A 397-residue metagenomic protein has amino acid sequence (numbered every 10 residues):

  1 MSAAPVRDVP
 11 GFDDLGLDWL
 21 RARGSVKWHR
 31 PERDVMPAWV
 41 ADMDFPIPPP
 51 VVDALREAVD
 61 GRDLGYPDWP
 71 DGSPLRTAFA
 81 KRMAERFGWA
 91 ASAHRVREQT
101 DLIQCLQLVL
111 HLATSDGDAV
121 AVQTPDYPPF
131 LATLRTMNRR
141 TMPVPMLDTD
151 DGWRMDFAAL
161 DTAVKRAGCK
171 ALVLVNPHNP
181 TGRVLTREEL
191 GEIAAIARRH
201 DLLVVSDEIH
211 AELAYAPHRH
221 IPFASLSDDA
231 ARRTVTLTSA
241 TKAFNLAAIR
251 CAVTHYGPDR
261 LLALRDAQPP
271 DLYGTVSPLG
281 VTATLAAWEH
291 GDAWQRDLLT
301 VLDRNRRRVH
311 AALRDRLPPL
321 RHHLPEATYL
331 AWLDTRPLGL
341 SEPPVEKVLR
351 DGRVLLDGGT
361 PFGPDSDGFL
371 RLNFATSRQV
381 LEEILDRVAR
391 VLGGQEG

Functional and structural regions predicted by a protein language model:
A3-D101, L108, Q395-G397: N-terminal small-domain helix-loop-helix segment of the aminotransferase-like
A38, L55, F79, V96 (+13 more regions): Generic structural signal for small/hydrophobic residues in well-ordered secondary structure, especially within
R56, D161-V164, A194, R198 (+4 more regions): A structural alpha-helix within SAM-dependent methyltransferase catalytic domains
L64-A195, E212-A216, H220-D229, V235: Conserved core of the PLP fold type I
K81, A230, K347-L356, F362-G397: PLP-dependent enzyme catalytic core of the Aspartate aminotransferase-like
V122, P143, V204-S206, L356-G358: Hydrophobic residues in well-ordered beta-strands that form the structural core
D228, R232-D303: Conserved core segment of the aminotransferase class I/II
L285, L302-H310, H322-T335: Conserved glycine-rich beta-strand-loop-beta hairpin in the small C-terminal domain of fold type I
